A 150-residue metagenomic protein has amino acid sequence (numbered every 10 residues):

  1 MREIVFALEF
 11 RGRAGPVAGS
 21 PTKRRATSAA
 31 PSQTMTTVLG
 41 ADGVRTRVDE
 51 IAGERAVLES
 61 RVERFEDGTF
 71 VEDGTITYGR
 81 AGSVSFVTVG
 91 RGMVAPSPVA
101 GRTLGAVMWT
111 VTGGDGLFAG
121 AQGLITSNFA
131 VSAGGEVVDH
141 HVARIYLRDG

Functional and structural regions predicted by a protein language model:
M1-G150: Beta-strand-enriched cores of mature, soluble protein domains
